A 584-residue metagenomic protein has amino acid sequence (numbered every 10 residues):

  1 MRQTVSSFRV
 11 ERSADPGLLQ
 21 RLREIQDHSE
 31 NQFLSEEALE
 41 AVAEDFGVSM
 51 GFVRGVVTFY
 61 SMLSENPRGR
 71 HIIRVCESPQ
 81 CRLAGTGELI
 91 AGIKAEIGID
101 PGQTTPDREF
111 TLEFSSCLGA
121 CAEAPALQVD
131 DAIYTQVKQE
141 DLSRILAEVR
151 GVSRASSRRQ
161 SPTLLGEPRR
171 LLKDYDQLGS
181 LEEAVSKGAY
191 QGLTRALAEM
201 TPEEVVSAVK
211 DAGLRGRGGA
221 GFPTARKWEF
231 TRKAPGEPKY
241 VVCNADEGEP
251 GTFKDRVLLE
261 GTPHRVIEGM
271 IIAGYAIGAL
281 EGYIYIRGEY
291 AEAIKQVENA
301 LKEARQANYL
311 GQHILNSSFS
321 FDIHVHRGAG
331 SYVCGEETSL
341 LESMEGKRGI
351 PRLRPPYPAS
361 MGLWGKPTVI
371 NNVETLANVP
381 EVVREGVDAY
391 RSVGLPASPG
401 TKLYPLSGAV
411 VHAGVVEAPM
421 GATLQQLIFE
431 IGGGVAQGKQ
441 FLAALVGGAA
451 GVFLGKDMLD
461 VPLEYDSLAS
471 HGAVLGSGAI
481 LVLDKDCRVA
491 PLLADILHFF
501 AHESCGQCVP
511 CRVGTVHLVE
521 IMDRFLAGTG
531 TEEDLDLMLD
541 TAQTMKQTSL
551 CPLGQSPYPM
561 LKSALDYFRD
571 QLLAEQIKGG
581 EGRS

Functional and structural regions predicted by a protein language model:
M1-I73, E77-A124, Q128-R159, A184 (+8 more regions): Ferredoxin-type iron-sulfur electron-transfer modules in oxidoreductases and energy-metabolism complexes
Y60, T262-A276: Histidine-anchored nucleotide/phosphate-binding helix
T86-G87, A122-Q128, A220-W228, T252-D255 (+10 more regions): Short acidic, glycine/serine/threonine-rich loops at helix termini
S153-V209, N371-G386: Flexible inter-domain linker/hinge segments
L181-Q191, C243-D255, P358-L363, P405-V410: Gly-rich Lys/Arg/Thr-decorated short loops/hinges at beta-loop-alpha junctions or inter-strand turns that position
A196-P235, S392, A397, P405 (+3 more regions): Accessory "access/gating" subregions that flank catalytic or transport cores
G269-I271, M420-A436: Short amphipathic, charge-patterned alpha-helical segments
I294-M420, G432: Hydrophobic alpha-helical positions that pack around
